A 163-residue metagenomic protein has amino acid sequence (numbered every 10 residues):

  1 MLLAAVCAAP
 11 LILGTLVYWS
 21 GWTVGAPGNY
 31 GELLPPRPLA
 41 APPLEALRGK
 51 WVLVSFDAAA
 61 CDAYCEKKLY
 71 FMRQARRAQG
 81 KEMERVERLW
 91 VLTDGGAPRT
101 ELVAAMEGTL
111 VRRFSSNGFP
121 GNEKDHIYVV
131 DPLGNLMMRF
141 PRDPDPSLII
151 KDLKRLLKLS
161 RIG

Functional and structural regions predicted by a protein language model:
M1-W19: Hydrophobic membrane-insertion alpha-helices, especially the h-region of bacterial N-terminal signal peptides
L16-Y30: Signal peptide cleavage region of secreted peptide precursors
G28-A46: Short extracytoplasmic/periplasmic juxtamembrane "stem" segments immediately C-terminal to an N-terminal membrane anchor
A46-K68, M72: Short active-site neighborhood of thiol/selenol oxidoreductases, capturing the structured segment around
F56-A59, V91-G95, P141: Structural motif
L69-L89: Conserved helix-turn-beta segment immediately C-terminal to the redox Cys motif in thioredoxin-like folds
K81, E87-L133: Short, internal strand/loop/helix patches that form the active-site neighborhood or redox-interaction surface
N117, N135-G163: Thiol-/selenol-based redox modules, centered on thioredoxin-like and closely related oxidoreductase domains
